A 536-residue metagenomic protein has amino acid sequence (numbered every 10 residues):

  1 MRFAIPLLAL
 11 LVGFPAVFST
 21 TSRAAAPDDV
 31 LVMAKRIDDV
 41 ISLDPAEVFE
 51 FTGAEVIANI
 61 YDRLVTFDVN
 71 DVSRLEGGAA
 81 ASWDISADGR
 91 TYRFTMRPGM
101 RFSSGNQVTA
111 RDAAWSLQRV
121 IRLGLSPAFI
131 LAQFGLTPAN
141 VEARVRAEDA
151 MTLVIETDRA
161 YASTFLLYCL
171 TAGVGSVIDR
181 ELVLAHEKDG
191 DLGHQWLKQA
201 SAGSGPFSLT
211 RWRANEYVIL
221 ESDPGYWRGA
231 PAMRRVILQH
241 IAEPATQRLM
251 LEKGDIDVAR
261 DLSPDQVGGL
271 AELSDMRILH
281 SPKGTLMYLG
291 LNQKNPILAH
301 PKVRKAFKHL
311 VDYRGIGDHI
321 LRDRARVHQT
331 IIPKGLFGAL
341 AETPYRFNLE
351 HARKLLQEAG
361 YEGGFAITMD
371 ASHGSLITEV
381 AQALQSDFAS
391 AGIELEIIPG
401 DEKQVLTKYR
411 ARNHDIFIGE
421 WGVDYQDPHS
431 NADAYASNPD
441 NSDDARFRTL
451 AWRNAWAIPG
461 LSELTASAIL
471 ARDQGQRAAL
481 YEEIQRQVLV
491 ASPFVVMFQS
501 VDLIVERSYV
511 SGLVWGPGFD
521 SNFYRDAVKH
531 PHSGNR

Functional and structural regions predicted by a protein language model:
V32, T109-Q118, A150-E156, A160 (+9 more regions): Alpha-helical secondary-structure segments
A34-A87, Q118, A200-P206: N-terminal lobe/hinge region of extracytoplasmic solute-binding protein
D38-A54, E76-A79, N106, S163-S176 (+4 more regions): A structural "hinge/loop" feature
T52-E55, R213, L310-A339, H373-Q385 (+1 more regions): Detector for C-terminal structural segments
D68-V69, T171-P231, R235, L349-E350 (+2 more regions): Gly/Pro-rich hinge or "lid" segments in bacterial periplasmic/extracellular proteins
A81-P127, V154-E156, M250, I297-A299: Aromatic- and charge-enriched surface segment that lines or borders ligand/interaction sites
T95, A132-A185: Surface-exposed binding/hinge segments that line and control ligand-binding clefts or catalytic entry sites
Q195, D223-G269, E394-E396: Ligand-site clamp/hinge motif
